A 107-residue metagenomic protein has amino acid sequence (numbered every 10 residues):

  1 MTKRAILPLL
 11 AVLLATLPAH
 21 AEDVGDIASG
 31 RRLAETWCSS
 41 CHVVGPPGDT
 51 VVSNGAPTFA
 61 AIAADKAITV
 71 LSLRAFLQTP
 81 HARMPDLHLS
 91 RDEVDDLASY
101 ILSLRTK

Functional and structural regions predicted by a protein language model:
M1-L7: Bacterial N-terminal signal peptides that target proteins for export
P8-L9, A19: Cleavable N-terminal signal peptides
L14-L33: Electrostatic cytochrome c docking/interface patches
G30, E35-G45, L97: The canonical Cys-X-X-Cys-His
P47-G48, I68: Short, non-ligating residues that shape and space the ligands of small metal-coordination modules and catalytic
T50-V52: Short, surface-exposed glycine/acidic/tryptophan-bearing loops
N54, T58-L102: Extracytoplasmic electron-transfer domains, predominantly the class I c-type cytochrome c fold
T106-K107: Short, solvent-exposed mixed-charge patches
